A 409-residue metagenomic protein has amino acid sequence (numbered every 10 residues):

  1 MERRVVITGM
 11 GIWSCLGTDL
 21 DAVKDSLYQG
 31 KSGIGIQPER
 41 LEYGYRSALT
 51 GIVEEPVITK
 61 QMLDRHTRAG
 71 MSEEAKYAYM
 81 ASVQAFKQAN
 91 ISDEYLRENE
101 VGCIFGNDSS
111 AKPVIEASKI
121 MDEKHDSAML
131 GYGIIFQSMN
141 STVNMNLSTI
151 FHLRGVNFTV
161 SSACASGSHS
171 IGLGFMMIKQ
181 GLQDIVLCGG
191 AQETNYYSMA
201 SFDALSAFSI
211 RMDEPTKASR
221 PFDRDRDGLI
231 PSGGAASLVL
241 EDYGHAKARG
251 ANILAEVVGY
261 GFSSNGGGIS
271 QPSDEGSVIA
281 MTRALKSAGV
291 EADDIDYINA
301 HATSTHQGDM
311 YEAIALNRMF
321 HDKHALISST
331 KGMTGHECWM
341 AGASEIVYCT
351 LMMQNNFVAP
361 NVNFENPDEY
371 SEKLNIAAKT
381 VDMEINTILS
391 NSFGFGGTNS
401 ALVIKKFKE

Functional and structural regions predicted by a protein language model:
M1-R65, A89, G244-E256, V347-N361 (+1 more regions): ACP-dependent fatty acid/polyketide chain-elongation machinery
R4-T8, K31-I36, D213-A288, Y297 (+1 more regions): Condensing-enzyme catalytic core mediating Claisen C-C bond formation in acyl metabolism
I7, A22, K31-T159, A191-M199 (+1 more regions): Conserved beta-ketoacyl condensing-enzyme motif
I7-G9, L27, S82, C103 (+10 more regions): Conserved small-residue
D21-Y28, K112-A128, M177-Q180, S201-M212 (+3 more regions): A glycine- and small-aliphatic-rich helix-loop capping segment at beta-alpha/alpha-beta transitions that lines
A78-I91, N140-V143, S148-F151, N157-A191 (+3 more regions): Active-site-proximal alpha-helical scaffold in enzymes
K124-G131, G172, M176, E193-A248 (+1 more regions): Glycine-/small-residue-rich "gating" segment that lines the acyl/pantetheine channel and substrate pocket
L182-D227, Y260-P272, A300-D309, H324-L374: Acyl-CoA/ACP chain-elongation machinery
